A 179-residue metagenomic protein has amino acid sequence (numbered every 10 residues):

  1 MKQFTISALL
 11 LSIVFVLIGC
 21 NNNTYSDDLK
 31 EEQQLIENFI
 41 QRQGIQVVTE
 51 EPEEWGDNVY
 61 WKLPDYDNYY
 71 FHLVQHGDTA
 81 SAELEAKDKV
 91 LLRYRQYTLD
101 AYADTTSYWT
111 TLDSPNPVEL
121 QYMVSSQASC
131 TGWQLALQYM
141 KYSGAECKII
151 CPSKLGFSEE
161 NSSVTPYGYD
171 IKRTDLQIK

Functional and structural regions predicted by a protein language model:
M1-L9: Bacterial N-terminal signal peptides that target proteins for export
T5-I6, W61-Y66, I149: Short acidic-hydrophobic surface loop/beta-edge motif
L10, P64-D65, Y142: A generic structural signal for short, non-catalytic loop/turn and secondary-structure boundary residues
V16-G19: C-terminal motif of bacterial Sec signal peptides marking the signal peptidase cleavage site
N21-K89: Start-of-domain signal
L29-E31, V74-H76, L99-K179: A beta-strand/beta-hairpin structural motif
A86-D100: A short beta-strand signature
